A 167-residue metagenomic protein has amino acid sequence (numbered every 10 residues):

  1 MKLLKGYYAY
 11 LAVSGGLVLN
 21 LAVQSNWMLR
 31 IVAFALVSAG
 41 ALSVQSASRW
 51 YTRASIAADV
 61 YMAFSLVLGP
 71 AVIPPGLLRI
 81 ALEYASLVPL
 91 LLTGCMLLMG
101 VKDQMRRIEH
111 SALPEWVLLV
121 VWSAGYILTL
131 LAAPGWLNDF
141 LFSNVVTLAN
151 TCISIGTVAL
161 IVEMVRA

Functional and structural regions predicted by a protein language model:
M1-S43: N-terminal topogenic module of multi-pass integral membrane proteins
M1-Y8, S46-D59, S111-L119: Membrane-interfacial loop-to-transmembrane alpha-helix junctions, especially the N-terminal start
V18-A22, V67-L78, T129-L141: Juxtamembrane "helix-exit" motif on the non-cytosolic side of transmembrane helices
L29-I56, G69-V72, T93-I108: Internal transmembrane alpha-helix with an interfacial aromatic "cap," most often the third helix
F34-A35, F64-L68, E83-M99, T151-I155: Generic alpha-helical transmembrane segments
G76-S86, D139-A149: Non-cytosolic membrane-interface motifs at loop->transmembrane helix junctions
P89-L92, A112-P134, V145-I155: Alpha-helical membrane segments in multi-pass integral membrane proteins
M99-L128, F140, M164-A167: Membrane-helix boundary/juxtamembrane motif in polytopic membrane proteins
